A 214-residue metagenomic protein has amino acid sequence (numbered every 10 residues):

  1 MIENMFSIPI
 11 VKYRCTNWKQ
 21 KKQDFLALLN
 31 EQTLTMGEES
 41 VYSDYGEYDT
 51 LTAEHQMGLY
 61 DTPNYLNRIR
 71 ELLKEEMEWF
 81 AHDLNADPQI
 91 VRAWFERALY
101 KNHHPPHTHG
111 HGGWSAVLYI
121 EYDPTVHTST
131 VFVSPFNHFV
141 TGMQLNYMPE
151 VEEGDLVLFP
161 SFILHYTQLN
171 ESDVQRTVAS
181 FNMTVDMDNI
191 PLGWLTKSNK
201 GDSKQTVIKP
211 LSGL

Functional and structural regions predicted by a protein language model:
M1-L84, H103, N199-D202, G213: Non-heme Fe(II)/2-oxoglutarate
P9-V11, Q175-A179: Short beta-strand micro-motifs in enzyme catalytic cores
K12, L28-E38, F132-H138, E152-E153 (+2 more regions): UBC/E2-like fold recognition across ubiquitin and ubiquitin-like conjugation systems, capturing catalytically active
Q89-L158, Q168, Q175, V185-L195: Catalytic core of non-heme Fe(II) oxygenases with the double-stranded beta-helix
V131, N182-L214: Double-stranded beta-helix
H165: Glycine-rich nucleotide phosphate-binding loop and flanking beta-alpha elements of Rossmann-like dinucleotide-binding
